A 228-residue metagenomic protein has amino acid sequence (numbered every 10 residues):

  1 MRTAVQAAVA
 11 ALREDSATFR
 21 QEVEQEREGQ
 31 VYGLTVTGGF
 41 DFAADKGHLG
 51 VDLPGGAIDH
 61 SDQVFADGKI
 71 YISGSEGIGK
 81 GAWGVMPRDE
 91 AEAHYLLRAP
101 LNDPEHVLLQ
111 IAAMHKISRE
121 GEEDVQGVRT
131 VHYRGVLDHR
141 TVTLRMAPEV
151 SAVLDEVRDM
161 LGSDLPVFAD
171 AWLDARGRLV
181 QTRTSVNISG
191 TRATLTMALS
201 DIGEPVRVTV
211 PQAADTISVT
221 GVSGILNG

Functional and structural regions predicted by a protein language model:
M1-G228: Subset-of-secretome marker
